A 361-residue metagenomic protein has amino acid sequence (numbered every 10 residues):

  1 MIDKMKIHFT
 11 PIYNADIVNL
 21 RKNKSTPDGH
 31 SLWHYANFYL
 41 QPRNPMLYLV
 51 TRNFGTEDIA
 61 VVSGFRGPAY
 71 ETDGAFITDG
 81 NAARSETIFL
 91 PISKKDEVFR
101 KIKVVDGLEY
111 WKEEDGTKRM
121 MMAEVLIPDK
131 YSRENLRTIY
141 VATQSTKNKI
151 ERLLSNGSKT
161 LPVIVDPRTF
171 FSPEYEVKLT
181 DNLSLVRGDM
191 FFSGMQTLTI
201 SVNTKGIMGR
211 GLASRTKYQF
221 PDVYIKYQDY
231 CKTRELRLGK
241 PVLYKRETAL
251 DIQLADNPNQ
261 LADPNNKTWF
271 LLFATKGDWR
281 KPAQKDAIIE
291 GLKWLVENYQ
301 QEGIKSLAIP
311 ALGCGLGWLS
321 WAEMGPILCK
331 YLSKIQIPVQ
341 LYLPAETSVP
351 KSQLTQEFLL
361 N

Functional and structural regions predicted by a protein language model:
M1-D181: Active-site-proximal loop/hinge segments that shape catalytic or ion-binding/gating pockets
I59, S155-N156, T160-N361: Macrodomain-like recognition of ADP-ribose-binding/processing modules
